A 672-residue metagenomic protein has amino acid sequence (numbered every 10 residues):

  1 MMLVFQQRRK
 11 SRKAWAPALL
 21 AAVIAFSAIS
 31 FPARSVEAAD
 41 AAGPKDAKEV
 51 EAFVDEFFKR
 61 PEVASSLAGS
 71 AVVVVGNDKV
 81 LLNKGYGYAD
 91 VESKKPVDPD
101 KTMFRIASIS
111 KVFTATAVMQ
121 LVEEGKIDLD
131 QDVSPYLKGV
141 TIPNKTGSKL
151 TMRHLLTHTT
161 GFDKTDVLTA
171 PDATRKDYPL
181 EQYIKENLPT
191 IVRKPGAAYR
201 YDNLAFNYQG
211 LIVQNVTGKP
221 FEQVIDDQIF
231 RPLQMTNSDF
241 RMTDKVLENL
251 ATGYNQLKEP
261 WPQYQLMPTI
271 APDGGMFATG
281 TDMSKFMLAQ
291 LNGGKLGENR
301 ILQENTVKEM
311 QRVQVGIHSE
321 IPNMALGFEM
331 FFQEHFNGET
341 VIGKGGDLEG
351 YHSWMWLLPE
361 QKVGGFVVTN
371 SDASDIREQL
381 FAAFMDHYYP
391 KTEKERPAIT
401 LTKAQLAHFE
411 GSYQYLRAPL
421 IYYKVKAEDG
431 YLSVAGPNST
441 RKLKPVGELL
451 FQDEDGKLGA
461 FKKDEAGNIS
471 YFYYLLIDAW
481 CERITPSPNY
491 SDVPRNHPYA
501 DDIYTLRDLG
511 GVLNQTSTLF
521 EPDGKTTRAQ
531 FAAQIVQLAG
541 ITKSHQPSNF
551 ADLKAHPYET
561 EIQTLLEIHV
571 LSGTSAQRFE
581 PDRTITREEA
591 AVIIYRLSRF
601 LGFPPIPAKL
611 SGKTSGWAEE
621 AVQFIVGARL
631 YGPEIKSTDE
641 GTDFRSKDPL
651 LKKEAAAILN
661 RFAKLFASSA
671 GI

Functional and structural regions predicted by a protein language model:
M2, Q6, S11-W15, S30-A39 (+7 more regions): Feature responds to low-complexity, polar/acidic, surface-exposed segments characteristic of secreted/exported proteins
L19-S30: Bacterial N-terminal signal peptides
A39-K84, T217-K219, Q223-D227, R231 (+1 more regions): Catalytic loop of the DD-peptidase/beta-lactamase superfamily, centered on the K-T-G motif and neighboring
R60-V73, S93-H154, V192-L204, A271-G274 (+4 more regions): Short active-site loop at a secondary-structure junction that contains or immediately precedes the catalytic residue(s)
E62-P96, L129, T174-D177, T236-F240 (+1 more regions): A short, well-structured edge-of-sheet supersecondary motif
V72-K79, R105-D128, D132-V133, L155 (+7 more regions): Alpha-helical scaffold elements that line and support the substrate/ligand-binding pocket of soluble hydrolases
R105-I109, L121-D163, V167, L211 (+5 more regions): Active-site helix/loop module of the DD-peptidase/beta-lactamase fold, centered on the serine-lysine SxxK catalytic
D166-N249, E259-L288, L296, I301 (+3 more regions): Catalytic-site signature segments of enzymes, centered on catalytic residues
